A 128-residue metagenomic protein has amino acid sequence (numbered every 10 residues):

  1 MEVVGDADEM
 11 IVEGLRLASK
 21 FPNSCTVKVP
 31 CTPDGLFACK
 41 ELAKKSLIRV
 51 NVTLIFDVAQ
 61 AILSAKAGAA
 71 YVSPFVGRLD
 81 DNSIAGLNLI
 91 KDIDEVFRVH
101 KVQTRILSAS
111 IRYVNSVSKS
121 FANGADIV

Functional and structural regions predicted by a protein language model:
M1-K45, V76: Active-site beta->alpha loop and helix N-cap motifs at the rims of alpha/beta catalytic domains
V3-D8, V29-P33, V52-V58, R105-V114: Glycine-rich beta-to-alpha transition loops that act as phosphate-gripper elements at the mouths of alpha/beta enzyme
E9-E13, D34-A38, Q60, A85-L89 (+2 more regions): General structural feature for long, well-ordered alpha-helical segments within catalytic domains of soluble enzymes
E13-G14, A38, D57-A67, R112-I127: Catalytic cores of alpha/beta
A18, K45, L87-V128: Active-site/ligand-binding-proximal alpha/beta "capping" segment
F21-N23, E41-V50, K66-V72, A122-V128: Glycine-enriched alpha-helix->loop->beta-strand junction motifs that scaffold or abut catalytic
L54-L89, I93-V96: Histidine/lysine/aspartate-rich catalytic loop segments that bind and position anionic ligands
